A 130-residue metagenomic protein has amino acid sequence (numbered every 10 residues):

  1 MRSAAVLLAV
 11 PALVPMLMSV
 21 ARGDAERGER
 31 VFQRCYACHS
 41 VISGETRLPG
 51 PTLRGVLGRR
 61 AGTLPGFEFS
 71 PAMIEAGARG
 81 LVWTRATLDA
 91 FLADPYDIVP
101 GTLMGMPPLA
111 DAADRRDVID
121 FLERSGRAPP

Functional and structural regions predicted by a protein language model:
M1-L8: Bacterial N-terminal signal peptides that target proteins for export
L8-M16: Bacterial N-terminal signal peptides
P15-A25: Bacterial Sec-dependent signal peptides at the C-terminal "C-region" and cleavage site
A25-V82, A90-P100, S125-P130: Periplasmic/extracellular electron-transfer cofactor-ligation site, primarily the c-type cytochrome heme-c attachment
